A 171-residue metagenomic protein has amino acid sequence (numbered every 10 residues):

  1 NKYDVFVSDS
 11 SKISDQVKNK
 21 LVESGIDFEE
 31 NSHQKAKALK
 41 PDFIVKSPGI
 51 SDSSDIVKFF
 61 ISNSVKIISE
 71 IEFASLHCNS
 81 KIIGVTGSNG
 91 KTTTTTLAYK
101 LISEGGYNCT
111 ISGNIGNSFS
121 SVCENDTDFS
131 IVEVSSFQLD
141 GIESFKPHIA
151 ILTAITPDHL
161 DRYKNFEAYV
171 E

Functional and structural regions predicted by a protein language model:
K2-D4, G25, S64, G106: Glycine-centered short loops/turns at secondary-structure junctions
K2-K20: NAD(P)-binding Rossmann-fold cofactor-contacting core
Q16-S24, D55-S62: Short, aromatic/basic amphipathic alpha-helical patches
V22-K37: Glycine-rich, highly charged phosphate/nucleotide-binding loops
K35-L39, P48-E171: Phosphate-binding loop of NTP-binding sites
